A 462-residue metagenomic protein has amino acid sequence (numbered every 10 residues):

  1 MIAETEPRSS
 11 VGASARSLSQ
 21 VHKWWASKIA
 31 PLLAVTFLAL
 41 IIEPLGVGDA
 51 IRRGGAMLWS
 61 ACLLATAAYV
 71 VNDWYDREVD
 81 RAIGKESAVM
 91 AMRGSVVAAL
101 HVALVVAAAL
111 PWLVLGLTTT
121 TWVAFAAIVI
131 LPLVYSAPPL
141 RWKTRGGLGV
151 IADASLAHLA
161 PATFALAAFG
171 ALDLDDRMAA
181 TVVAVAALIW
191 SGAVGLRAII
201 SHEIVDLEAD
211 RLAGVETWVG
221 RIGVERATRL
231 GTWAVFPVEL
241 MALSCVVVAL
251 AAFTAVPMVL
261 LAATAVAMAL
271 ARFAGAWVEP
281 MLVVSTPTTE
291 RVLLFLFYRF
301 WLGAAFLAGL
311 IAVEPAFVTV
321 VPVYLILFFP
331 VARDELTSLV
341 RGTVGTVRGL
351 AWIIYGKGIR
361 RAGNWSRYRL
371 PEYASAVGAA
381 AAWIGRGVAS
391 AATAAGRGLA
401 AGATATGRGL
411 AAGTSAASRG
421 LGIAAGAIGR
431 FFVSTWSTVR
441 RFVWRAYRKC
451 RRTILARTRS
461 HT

Functional and structural regions predicted by a protein language model:
I2-L18, W24-W25, V183-S390, Y447 (+1 more regions): C-terminal membrane-associated helical module and adjoining short loops/tails
A13, Q20, G356, R360 (+1 more regions): Short hydrophobic helices that act as membrane-entry/anchoring signals
A15-R16, E86-D175: Intramembrane alpha-helical segments
K28-L32, V102-A108, D153-T163, G231-L243 (+1 more regions): Core segments of transmembrane alpha-helices that mediate helix-helix packing or line hydrophobic substrate/ligand
L32-N72, T121-L133, D176-S201: Membrane-embedded alpha-helical segments that form the functional core of polytopic membrane enzymes, especially those
S60-A88, L133, G195-V219: Acidic (Asp/Glu-rich) catalytic motifs at the cytosolic membrane interface
D73, E78, P132-K143, A276-M281: C-terminal ends of transmembrane helices
R77-A126, V215-L260: Multi-pass membrane catalytic core of lipid/isoprenoid biosynthesis enzymes
